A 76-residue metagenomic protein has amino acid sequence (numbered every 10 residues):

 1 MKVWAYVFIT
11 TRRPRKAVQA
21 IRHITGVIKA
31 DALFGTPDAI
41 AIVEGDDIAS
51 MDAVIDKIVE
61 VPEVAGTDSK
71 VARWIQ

Functional and structural regions predicted by a protein language model:
M1-Q76: A compositional/biophysical signature of low hydrophobicity enriched in polar/charged and small residues
